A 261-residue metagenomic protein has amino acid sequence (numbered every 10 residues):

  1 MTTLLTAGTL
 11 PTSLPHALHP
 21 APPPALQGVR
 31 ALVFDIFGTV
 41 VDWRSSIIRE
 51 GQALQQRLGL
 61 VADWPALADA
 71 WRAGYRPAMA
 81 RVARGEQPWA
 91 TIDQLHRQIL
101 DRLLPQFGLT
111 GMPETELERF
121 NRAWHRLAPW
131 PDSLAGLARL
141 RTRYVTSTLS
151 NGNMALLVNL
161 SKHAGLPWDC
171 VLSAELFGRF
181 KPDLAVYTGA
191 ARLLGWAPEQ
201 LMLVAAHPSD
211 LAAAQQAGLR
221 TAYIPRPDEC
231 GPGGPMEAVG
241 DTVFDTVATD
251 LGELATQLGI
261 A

Functional and structural regions predicted by a protein language model:
T2-V29, L134, A138, G152-A261: Asp-based, Mg2+/Mn2+-dependent phosphohydrolase catalytic module
P23-P131: N-terminal helical cap/lid subdomain that shapes the substrate entry/recognition surface in HAD-like hydrolases
G74, T142-R143, A174: Structured helix-beta-strand junction loops
F120-A123, G136-R141: Glycine-rich active-site/cofactor-binding loop and its immediate structural neighborhood
A123-L127, L149, P225: Short, flexible loop segments at the rims of nucleotide/cofactor-binding pockets, characterized by
R143-V145, G218: Glycine-centered short loops/turns at secondary-structure junctions
